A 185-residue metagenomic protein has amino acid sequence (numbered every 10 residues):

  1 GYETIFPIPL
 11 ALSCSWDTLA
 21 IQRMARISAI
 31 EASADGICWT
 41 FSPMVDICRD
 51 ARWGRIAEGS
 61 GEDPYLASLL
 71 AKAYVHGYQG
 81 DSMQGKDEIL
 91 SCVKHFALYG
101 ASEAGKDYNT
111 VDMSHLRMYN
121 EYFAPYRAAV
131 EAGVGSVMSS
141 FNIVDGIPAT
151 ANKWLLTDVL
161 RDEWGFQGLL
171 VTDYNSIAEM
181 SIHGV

Functional and structural regions predicted by a protein language model:
G1-V185: Glycoside hydrolase catalytic-domain context in secreted enzymes
